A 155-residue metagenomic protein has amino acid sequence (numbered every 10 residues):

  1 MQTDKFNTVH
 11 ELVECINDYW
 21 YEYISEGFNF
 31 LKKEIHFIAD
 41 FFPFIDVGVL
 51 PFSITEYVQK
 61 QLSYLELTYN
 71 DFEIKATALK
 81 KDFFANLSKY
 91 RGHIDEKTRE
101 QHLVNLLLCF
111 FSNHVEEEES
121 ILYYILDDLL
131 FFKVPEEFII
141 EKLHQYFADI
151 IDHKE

Functional and structural regions predicted by a protein language model:
M1-E155: Structured binding/interaction patches within domain cores
